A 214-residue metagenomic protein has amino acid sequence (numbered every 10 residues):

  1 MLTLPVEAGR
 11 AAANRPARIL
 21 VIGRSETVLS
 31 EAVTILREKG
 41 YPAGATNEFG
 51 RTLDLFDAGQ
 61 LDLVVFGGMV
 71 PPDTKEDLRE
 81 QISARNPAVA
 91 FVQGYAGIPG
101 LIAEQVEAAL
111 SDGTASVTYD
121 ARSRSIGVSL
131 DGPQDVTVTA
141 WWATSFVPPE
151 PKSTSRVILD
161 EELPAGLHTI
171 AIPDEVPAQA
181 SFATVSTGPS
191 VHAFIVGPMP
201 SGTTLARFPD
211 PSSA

Functional and structural regions predicted by a protein language model:
M1-R10, G100-D112, S201-L205: Short N-terminal or domain-adjacent regulatory/targeting segments
P16-E26, V64: Conserved acidic segment of CheY-like receiver
E31-L36: Short hydrophobic helical patches associated with two-component signaling proteins
G40-E48: Short hydrophobic/Thr-rich beta-strand motif most characteristic of the beta2 strand and flanking loop of CheY-like
N47-L61: Acidic, metal-coordinating helix/loop segments flanking the phosphotransfer/catalytic sites of two-component signaling
F66-Q81: Conserved phosphotransfer microenvironments
Q81-T118: Ser/Thr/Gly-rich flexible loops in soluble cytosolic domains mediating phosphotransfer, phosphorylation
V117-A214: Beta-strand-enriched, solvent-exposed domains that form extended recognition/catalytic surfaces
